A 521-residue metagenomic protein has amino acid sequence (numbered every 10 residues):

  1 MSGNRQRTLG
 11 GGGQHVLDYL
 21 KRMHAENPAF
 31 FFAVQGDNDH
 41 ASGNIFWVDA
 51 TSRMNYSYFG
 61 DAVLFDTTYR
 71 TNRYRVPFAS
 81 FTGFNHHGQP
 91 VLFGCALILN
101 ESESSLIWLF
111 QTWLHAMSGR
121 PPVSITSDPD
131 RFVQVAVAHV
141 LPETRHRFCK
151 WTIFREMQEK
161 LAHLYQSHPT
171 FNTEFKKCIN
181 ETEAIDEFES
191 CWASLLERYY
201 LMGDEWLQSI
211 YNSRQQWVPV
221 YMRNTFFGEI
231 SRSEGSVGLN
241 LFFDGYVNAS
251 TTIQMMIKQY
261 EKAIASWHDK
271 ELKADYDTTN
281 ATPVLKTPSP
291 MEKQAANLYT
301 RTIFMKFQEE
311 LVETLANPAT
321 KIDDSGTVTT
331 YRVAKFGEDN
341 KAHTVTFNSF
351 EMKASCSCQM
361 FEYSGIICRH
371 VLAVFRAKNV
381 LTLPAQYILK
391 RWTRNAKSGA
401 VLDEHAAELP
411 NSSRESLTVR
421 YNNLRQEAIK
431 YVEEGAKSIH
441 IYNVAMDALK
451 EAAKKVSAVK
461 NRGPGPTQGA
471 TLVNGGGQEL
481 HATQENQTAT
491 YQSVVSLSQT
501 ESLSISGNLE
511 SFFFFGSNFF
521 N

Functional and structural regions predicted by a protein language model:
M1, Q89, F93-C95, S124-D130 (+3 more regions): Conserved beta-strand -> loop -> alpha-helix junction used to position metal-binding or nucleic-acid-contacting
M1-G13, V133, K150, F154-Q158 (+2 more regions): Chromatin/DNA-recognition segments of nuclear transcriptional regulators
S2-S80, F84-N85, Q208, W217 (+2 more regions): Structured nucleic-acid-interacting core domains from mobile-element enzymes and related host factors, especially RNase
F30, A41-N44, S52, Y58-F65 (+11 more regions): Core residues of folded domains in eukaryotic genome-function proteins
S52-R53, Y69-R70, G83-H87, L97-I98 (+7 more regions): Conserved beta-strand elements of beta-rich interaction domains across eukaryotes, especially beta-propellers
F65-D66, A79-T82, P90-G94, L106 (+12 more regions): Structural signal for hydrophobic/aromatic residues that build the beta-strand cores of folded beta-sheet domains
R73-Y74, C95-S118: Active-site beta-loop-alpha junctions of metal-dependent nucleic acid enzymes, especially the RNase H-like/DDE
L114-S118, H139, E159, Q166 (+1 more regions): Charge-rich, intrinsically disordered regulatory segments
